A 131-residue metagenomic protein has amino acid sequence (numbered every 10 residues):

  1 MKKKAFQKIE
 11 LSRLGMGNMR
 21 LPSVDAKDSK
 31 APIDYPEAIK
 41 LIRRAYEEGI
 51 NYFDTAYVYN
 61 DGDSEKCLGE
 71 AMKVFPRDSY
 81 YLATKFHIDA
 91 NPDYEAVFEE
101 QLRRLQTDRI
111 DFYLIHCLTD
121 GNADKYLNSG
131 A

Functional and structural regions predicted by a protein language model:
M1-Y80: N-terminal binding-site loop/beta-alpha segment at the start of enzyme catalytic domains that lines or forms
M19-L21, A56-V58, K85-D89, I115-L118: Active-site beta-loop-alpha junctions enriched in small/polar residues
D25, N91-A131: Glycine/proline-rich, positively charged, aromatic-decorated active-site loop/lid region on the catalytic face
D28, T84, E100: Short, flexible active-site loop motifs that bind/organize anionic cofactors or intermediates
I33, G62, K85, L118-T119 (+1 more regions): Flexible domain-boundary/linker segments
A56-E65, I88-Y94, G121-D124: Acidic-and-aromatic substrate-binding clefts and catalytic sites of carbohydrate-active enzymes
C67-E70, Y81, D93-E100: Generic beta-strand or strand-like secondary-structure segments
Y81-A83, D111: A structural signal for isolated positions on well-ordered beta-strands in alpha/beta enzyme cores
